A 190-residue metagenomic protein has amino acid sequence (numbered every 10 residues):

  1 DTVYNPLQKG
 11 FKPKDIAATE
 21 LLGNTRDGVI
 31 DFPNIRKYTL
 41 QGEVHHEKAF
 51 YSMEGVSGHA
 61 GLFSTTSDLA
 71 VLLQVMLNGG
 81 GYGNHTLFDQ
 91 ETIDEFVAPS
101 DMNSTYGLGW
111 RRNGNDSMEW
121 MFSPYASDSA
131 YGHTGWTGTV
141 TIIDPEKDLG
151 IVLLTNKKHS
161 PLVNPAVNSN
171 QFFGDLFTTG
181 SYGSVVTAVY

Functional and structural regions predicted by a protein language model:
D1-S129: Short, surface-exposed loop or secondary-structure junction motifs that flank catalytic or metal-binding residues
T66-A70, P145, G180-T187: A structural signal for well-ordered alpha-helical segments within the folded catalytic domains of diverse enzymes
N78, E91-T92, V97, D101-M102 (+3 more regions): Short, gly/Ser/Thr-rich active-site loops of penicillin-recognizing serine hydrolases
G109, T139-V140: Conserved beta-strand and immediately adjacent loop positions that scaffold enzyme active sites
G132: Short, structured beta-strand/loop micro-motifs enriched in basic residues and often containing a Trp
G135-T137: Short, small/polar residue-rich loop motifs at catalytic or cofactor-binding pockets
V140-I142, D148-N156, P161: Short, well-ordered beta-strand elements
